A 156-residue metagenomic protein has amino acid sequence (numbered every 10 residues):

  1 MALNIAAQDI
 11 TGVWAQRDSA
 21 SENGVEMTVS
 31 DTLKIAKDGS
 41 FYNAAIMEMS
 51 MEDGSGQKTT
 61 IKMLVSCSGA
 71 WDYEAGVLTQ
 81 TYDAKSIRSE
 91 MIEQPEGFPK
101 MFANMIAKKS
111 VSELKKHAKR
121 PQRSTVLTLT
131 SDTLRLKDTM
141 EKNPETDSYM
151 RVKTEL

Functional and structural regions predicted by a protein language model:
L3-E74, T79-L156: Lipid interaction determinants
